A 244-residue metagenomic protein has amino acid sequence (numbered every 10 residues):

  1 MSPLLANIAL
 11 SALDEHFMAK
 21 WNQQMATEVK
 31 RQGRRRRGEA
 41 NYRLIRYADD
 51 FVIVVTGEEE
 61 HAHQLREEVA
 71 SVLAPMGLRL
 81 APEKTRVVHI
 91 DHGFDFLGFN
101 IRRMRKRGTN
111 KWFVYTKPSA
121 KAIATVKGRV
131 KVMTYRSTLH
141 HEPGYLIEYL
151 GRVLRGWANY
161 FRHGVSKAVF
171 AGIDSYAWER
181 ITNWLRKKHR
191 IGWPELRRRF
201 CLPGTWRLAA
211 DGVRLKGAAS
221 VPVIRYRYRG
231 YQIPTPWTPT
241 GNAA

Functional and structural regions predicted by a protein language model:
M1-A244: Non-catalytic terminal/accessory segments
